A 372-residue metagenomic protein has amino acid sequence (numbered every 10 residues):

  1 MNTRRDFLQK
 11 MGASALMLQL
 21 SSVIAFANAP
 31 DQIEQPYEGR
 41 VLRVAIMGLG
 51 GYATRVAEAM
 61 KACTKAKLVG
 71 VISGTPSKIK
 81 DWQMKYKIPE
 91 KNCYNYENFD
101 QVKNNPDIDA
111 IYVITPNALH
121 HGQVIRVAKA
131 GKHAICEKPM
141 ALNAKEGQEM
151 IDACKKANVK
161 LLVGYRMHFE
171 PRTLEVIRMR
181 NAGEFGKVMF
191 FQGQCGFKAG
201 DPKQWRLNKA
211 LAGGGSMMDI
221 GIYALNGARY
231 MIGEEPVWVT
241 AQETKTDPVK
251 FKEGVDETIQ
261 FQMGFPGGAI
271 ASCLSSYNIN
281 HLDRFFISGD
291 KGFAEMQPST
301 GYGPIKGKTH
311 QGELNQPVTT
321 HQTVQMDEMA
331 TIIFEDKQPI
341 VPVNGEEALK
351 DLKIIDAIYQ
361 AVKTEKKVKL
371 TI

Functional and structural regions predicted by a protein language model:
M1-L8, H120: Twin-arginine (Tat) signal peptide motif
L8-E38, A110-Y112, T331-I372: C-terminal helix-rich "cap/oligomerization" subdomain common to oxidoreductases
M11-K87: N-terminal Rossmann-like dinucleotide-binding module
I46, C136, L161-V163, C273 (+1 more regions): Hydrophobic residues in well-ordered beta-strands that form the structural core
Y52, M167-K252, E365: Predominantly a Rossmann-like dinucleotide-binding segment in NAD(P)-dependent oxidoreductases
K91-A153: Beta-loop-alpha module in the N-terminal Rossmann-like domain of NAD(P)-dependent dehydrogenases, especially those
E149-R166, M189: Rossmann-fold dehydrogenase core element
K245, V249-T258, F265-D327, N344: NAD(P)-dinucleotide binding in Rossmann-like oxidoreductases
